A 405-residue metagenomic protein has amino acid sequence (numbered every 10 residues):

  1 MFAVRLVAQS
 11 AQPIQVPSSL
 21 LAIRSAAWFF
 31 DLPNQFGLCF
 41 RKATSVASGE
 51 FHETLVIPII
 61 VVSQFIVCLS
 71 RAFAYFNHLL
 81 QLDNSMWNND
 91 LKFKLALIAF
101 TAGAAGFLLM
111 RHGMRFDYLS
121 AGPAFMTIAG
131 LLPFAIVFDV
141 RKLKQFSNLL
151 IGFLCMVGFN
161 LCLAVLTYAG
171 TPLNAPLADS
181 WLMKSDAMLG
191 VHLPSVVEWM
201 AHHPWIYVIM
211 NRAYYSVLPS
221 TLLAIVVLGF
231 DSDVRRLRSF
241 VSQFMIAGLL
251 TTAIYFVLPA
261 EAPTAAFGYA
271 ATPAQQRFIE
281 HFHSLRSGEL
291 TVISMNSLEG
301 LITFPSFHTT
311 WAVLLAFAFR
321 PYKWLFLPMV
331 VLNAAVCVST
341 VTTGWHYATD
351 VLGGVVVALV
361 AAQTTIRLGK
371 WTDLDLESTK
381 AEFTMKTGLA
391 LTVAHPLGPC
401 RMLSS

Functional and structural regions predicted by a protein language model:
W87-M126, F146, L150-T221: N-terminal transmembrane-helix/juxtamembrane module of multi-pass inner/ER membrane proteins
T101-L109, F159-L161, G248-Y255, N333-T342: Aromatic-anchored segments of alpha-helical transmembrane domains
L149-M156, L222-P259, T264-A270: Interfacial segments of alpha-helical transmembrane regions
I206-S220, E299-R320, A348, L352: Membrane-interface loop-to-helix entry segments
L223-L228, T309-F326, V356-T365: Membrane-interfacial alpha-helical segments at the cytosolic side of multi-pass membrane proteins
I254-P321: Membrane-interfacial catalytic/cofactor-binding modules of polytopic membrane enzymes
T303, V336-L359: Interfacial helix-loop-helix junctions of multi-pass membrane proteins
